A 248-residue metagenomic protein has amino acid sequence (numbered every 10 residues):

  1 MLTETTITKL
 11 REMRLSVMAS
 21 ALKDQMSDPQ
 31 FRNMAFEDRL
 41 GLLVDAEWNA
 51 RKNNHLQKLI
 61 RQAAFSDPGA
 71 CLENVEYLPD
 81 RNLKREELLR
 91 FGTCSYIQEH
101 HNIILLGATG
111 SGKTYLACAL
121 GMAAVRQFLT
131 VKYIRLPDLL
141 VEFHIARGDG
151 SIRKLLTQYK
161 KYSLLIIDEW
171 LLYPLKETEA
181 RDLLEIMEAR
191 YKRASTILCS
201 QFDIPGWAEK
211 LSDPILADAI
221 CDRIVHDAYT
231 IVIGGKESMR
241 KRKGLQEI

Functional and structural regions predicted by a protein language model:
M1-S20: Charged, compositionally biased N-terminal leader segments and the immediate start of the first structured element
T3-T5, R126, A219: A cross-kingdom feature that marks ATP-driven nucleic-acid transaction machinery
K9, S16, R61-K84: Dynamic helix-loop-helix/coil hinge segments at AAA+ ATPase domain boundaries and subdomain interfaces
S16-D67: Interdomain "pre-motor" coupling segment immediately N-terminal to P-loop NTPase/helicase cores
L22, D138-K161, W170-I248: Replace "adjacent to P-loop NTPase cores in ATP/GTP-dependent enzymes" with "adjacent to NTP-binding cores
L83-K161: Conserved P-loop
